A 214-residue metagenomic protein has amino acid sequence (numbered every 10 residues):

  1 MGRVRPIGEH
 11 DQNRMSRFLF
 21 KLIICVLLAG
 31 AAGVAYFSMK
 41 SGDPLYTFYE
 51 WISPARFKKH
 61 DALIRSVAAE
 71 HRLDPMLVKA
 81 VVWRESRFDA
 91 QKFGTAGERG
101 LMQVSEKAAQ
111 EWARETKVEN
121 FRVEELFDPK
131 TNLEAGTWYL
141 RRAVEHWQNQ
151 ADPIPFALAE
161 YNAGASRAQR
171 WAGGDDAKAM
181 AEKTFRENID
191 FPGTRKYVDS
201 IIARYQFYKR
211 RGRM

Functional and structural regions predicted by a protein language model:
M1-R17: N-terminal Lys/Arg-rich, disordered targeting/topogenic segments
K21-K40: Hydrophobic membrane-insertion alpha-helices, especially the h-region of bacterial N-terminal signal peptides
K40-A90, A113, K130, Q148 (+1 more regions): Export/targeting segments at the very N-terminus of extracytoplasmic proteins
F48-P54, I64-V67, A90-R99, E119-K130 (+3 more regions): Second-shell loop/turn segments in exported
A62-S66, K79, Q110, E134-R141 (+4 more regions): Solvent-exposed, polar/charged alpha-helical surfaces in well-ordered, non-transmembrane soluble domains, broadly
W83-M102, A108, G164: Cell-wall polysaccharide-cleaving catalytic domain and substrate-binding groove, primarily in peptidoglycan/chitin
A96-E119, E134-L140, M180: Substrate-binding/active-site groove segments that recognize and process beta-1,4-linked N-acetyl-hexosamine
F156-M214: Catalytic and substrate-binding regions of cell-wall glycan-acting enzymes that process beta-1,4-linked
